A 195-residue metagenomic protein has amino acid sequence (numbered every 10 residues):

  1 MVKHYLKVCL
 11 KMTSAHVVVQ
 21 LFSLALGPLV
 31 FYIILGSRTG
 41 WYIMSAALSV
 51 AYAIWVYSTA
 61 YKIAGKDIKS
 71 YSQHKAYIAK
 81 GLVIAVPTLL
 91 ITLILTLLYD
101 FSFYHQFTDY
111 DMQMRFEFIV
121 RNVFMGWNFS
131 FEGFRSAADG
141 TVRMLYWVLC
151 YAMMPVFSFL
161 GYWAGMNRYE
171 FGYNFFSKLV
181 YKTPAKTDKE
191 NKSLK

Functional and structural regions predicted by a protein language model:
M1-I63: Transmembrane alpha-helical insertion/packing segments
V18, F22-I34, W55-A60, I91-Y99 (+4 more regions): Alpha-helical membrane-inserting segments
G40-V50, A79-V83, R121, R143-A152: Alpha-helical transmembrane segments of polytopic membrane proteins
I54-K80, I84, F101: Membrane-helix interface/capping segments
W55-K62, T141-N174: Transmembrane alpha-helical segments in integral membrane proteins
A79-V120: Hydrophobic alpha-helical membrane-insertion segments
F118-F157: Hydrophobic alpha-helical transmembrane segments
R168-K195: Short, highly charged, low-complexity non-transmembrane loops/tails of multi-pass membrane proteins
